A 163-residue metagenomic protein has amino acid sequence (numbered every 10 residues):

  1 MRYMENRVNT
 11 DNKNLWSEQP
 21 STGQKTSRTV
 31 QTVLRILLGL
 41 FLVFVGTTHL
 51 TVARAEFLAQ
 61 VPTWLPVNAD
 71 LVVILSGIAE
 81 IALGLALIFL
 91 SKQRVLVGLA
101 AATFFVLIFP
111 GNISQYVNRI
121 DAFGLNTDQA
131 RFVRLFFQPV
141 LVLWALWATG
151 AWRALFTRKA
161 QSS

Functional and structural regions predicted by a protein language model:
R2-S163: Membrane-interface extramembranous regions
